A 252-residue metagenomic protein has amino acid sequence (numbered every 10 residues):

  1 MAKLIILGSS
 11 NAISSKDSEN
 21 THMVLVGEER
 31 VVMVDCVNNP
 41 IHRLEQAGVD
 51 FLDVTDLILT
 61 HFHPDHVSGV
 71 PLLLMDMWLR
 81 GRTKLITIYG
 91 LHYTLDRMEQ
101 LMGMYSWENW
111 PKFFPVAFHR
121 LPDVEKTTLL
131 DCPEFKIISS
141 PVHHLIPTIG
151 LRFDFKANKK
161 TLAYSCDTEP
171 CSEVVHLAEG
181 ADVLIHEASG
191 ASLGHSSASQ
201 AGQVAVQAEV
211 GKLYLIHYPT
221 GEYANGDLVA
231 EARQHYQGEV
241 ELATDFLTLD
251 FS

Functional and structural regions predicted by a protein language model:
M1-Y164, V229-S252: Binuclear metal-dependent hydrolase catalytic cores
E169-F251: Cap/insert and terminal regions of metallo-dependent hydrolase folds
